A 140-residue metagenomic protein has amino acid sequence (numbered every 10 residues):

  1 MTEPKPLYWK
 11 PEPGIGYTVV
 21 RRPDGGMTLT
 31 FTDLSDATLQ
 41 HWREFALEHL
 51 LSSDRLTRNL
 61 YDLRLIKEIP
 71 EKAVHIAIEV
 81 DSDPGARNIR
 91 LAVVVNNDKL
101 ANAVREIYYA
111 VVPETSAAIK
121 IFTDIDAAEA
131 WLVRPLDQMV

Functional and structural regions predicted by a protein language model:
T2-V140: Amphipathic, Lys/Arg-enriched alpha-helical "gate/interface" segment within cytosolic domains that mediates
